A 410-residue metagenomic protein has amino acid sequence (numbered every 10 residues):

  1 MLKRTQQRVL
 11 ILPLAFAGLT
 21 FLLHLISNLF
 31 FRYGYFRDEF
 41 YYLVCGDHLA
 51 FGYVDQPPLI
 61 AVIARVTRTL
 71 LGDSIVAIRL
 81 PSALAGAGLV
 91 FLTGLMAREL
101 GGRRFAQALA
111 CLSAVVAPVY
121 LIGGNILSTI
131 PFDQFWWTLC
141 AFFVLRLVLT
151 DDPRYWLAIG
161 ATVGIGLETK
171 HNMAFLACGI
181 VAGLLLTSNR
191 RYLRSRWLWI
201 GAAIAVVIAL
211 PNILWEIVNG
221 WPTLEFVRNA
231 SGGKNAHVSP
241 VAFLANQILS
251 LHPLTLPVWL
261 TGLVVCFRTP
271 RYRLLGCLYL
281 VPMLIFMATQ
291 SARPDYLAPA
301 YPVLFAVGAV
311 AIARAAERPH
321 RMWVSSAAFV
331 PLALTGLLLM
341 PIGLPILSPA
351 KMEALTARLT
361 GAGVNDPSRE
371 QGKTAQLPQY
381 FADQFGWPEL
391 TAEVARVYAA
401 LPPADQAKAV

Functional and structural regions predicted by a protein language model:
L2, P13-L14, T93-V116, Q134-F135 (+1 more regions): Transmembrane-helix signature of polytopic, membrane-embedded enzymes that assemble or transfer cell-envelope glycans
A17-T20, A110-V115, V163, L167 (+1 more regions): Short helix- or helix-capping micro-motifs that position conserved polar/aromatic residues at function-defining sites
F31, A174-R271, M287-Q290, P341-P345: Transmembrane-lumen/periplasm boundary regions of multi-pass, lipid-linked membrane glycan transferases
L80-G101, L139, F143: Transmembrane-helix motifs of polytopic, lipid-linked glycan transferases
L92, F132-T150, Y155-V163, V307: Specific aromatic-rich, kink-prone transmembrane helix
R98-G101, C140-W156, T261-P270: Membrane-interface transmembrane helices that cradle and orient dolichyl/undecaprenyl
V119, N125-D133: Short acidic/glycine- and proline-prone juxtamembrane loop motifs at membrane-interface regions of multi-pass membrane
A315-R358: Signature aromatic-anchored transmembrane alpha helix within multi-pass, membrane-resident enzymes that catalyze glycan
